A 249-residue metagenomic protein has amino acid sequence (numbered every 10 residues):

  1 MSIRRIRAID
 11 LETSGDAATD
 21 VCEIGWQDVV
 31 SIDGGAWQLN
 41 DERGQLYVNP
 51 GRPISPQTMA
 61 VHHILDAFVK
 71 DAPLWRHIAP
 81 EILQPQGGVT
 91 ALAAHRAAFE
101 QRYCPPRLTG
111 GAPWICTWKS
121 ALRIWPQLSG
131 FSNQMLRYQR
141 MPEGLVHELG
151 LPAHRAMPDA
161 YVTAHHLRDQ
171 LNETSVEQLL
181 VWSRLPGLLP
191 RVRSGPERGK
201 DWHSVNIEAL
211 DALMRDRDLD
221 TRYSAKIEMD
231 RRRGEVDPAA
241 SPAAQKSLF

Functional and structural regions predicted by a protein language model:
S2-A8, A17-I64, L83-K200: Metal-dependent phosphoesterase core characteristic of DEDDh/y 3'-5' exonuclease domains
S14: Conserved Rossmann-like nucleotide-cofactor binding loop
R52, P56, R76-H77, I115 (+3 more regions): Generic alpha-helical secondary structure signal
D66-A67, F249: Short hydrophobic interaction/assembly module
K70-P85: A short, well-structured juxtamembrane/interface segment
H166-F249: Acidic two-metal-ion nuclease catalytic site recognized across multiple nuclease folds, prominently DnaQ/RNase D-T
